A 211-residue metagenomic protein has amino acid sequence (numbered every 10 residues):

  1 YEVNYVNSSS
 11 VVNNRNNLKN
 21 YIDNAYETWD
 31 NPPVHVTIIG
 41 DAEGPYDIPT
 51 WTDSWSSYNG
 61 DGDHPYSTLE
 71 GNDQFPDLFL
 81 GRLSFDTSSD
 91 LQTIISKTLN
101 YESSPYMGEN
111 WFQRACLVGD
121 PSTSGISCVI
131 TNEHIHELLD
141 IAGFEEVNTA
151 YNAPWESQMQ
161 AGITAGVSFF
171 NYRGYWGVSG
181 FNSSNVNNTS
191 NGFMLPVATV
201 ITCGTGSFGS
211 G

Functional and structural regions predicted by a protein language model:
Y1-G211: Cysteine-dependent hydrolase recognition
